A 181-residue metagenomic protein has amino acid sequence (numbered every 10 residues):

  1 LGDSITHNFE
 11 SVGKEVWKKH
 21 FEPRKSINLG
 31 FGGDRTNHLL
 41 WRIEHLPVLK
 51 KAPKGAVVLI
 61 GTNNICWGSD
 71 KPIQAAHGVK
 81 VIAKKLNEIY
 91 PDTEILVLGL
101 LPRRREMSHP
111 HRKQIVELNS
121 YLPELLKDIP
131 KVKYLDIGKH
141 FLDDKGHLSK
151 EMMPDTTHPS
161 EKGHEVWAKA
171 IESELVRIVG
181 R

Functional and structural regions predicted by a protein language model:
L1-A52: Serine-esterase "nucleophile elbow" of acetyl-processing enzymes
L1-G2, K25-G30, K54-I60, E94-G99 (+2 more regions): Structural recognition of the beta-strand scaffold that forms the well-ordered cores of secreted hydrolase catalytic
E22, P91-D92, P130: Proline-centered flexible-loop/turn and helix-kink motifs
N28-F31, T62-A75, R105-H111: Surface-exposed cleft-lining segments at the edges of enzyme active sites
D34-W41, D70-K80: Glycine-rich anion/phosphate-binding loops
P47, L86-N87, L126-K127: N-terminal cationic-hydrophobic initiation segments that often serve targeting/anchoring roles
V79-K84, N119-P123: Generic structural signal for well-ordered alpha-helices, preferentially at hydrophobic/aromatic core positions
P102-R181: Catalytic His-Asp segment of secreted/periplasmic serine-dependent ester chemistry enzymes
